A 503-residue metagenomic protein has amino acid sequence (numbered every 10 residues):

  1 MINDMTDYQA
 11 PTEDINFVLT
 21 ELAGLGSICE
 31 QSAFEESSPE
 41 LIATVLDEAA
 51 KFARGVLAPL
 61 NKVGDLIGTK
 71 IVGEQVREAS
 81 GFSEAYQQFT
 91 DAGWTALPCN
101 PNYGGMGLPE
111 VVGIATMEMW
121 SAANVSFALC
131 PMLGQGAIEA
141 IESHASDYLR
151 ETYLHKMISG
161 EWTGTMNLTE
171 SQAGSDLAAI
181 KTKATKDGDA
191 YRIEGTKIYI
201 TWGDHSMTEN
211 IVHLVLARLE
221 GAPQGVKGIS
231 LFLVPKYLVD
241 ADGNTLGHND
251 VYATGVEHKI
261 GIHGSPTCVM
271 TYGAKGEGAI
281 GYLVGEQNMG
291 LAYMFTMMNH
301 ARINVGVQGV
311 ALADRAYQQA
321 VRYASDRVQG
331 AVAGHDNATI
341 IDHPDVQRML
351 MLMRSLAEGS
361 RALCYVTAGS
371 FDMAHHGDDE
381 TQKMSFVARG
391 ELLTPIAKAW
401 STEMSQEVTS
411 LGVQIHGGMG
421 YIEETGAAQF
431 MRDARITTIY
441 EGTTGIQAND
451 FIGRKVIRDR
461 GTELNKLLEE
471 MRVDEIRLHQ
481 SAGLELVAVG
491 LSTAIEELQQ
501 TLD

Functional and structural regions predicted by a protein language model:
M1-A128, T152, S175, D372: Amphipathic, small/basic residue-rich leader segments at the start of a protein or domain
D4-A10, D14, E21, I262 (+3 more regions): Alpha-helix capping/hinge segments and adjacent helical runs
A23-A50, A140-S146, T339, V346-Q347 (+4 more regions): N-terminal leader/propeptide and maturation segments of large enzyme subunits in energy/redox metabolism and hydrolases
T69, G134, A145-T182, D189 (+4 more regions): Internal maturation/activation junctions in enzymes
V72-Q87, W94-C99, T165-D187, T196-H205 (+3 more regions): Flexible, glycine/threonine-enriched loop-and-boundary segments that flank and lead into catalytic domains of large
A190, E194-H248: A short core secondary-structure module
Y199-T201, L238-T254, K259, P266-A301 (+2 more regions): A glycine-rich, basic-preceded beta-loop-alpha segment at the flavin cofactor/substrate interface of flavin-utilizing
R302-H376, G461-D503: Extended amphipathic alpha-helical segments enriched in small hydrophobics
